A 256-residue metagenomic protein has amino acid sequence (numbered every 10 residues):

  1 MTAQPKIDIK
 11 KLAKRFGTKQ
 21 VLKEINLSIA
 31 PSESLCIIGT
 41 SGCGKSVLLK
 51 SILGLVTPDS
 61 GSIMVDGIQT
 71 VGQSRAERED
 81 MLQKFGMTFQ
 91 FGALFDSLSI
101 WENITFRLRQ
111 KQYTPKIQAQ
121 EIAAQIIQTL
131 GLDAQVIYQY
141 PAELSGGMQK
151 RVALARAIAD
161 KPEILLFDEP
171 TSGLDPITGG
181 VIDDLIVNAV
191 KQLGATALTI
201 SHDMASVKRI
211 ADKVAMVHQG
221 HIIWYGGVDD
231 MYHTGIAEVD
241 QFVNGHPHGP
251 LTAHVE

Functional and structural regions predicted by a protein language model:
L53: Helix-to-loop junction immediately C-terminal to a conserved catalytic motif
L98-F106: Short coil-to-helix segment of the ABC ATPase nucleotide-binding domain corresponding to the Q-loop/switch region
K116-Q135: Conserved ABC ATPase "signature" region
Y140-L144, M148: Conserved ABC ATPase signature
K161: Conserved catalytic motifs of ABC-family nucleotide-binding domains
L165-D168: Catalytic Walker B motif of ABC-type/P-loop ATPase nucleotide-binding domains
S201-H202: H-loop/switch region of ABC-family ATPase nucleotide-binding domains
